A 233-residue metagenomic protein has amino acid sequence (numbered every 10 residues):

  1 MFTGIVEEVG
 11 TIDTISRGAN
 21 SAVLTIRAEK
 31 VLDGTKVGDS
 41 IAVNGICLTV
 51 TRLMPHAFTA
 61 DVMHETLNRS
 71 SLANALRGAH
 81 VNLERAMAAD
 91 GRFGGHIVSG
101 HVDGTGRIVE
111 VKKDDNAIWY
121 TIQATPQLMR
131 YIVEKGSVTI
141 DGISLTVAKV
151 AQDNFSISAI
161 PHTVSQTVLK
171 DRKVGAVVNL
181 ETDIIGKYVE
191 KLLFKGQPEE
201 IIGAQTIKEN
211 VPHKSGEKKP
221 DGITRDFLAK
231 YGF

Functional and structural regions predicted by a protein language model:
M1-F233: Conserved loop->alpha-helix
